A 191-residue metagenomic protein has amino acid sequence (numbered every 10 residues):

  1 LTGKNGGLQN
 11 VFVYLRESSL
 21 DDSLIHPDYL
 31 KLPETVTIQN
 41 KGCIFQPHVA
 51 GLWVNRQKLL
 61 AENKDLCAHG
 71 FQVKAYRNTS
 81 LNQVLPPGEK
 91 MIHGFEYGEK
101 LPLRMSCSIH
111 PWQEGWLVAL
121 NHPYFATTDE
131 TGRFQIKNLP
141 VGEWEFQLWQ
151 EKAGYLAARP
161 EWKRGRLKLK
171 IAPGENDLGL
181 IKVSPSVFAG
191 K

Functional and structural regions predicted by a protein language model:
L1-K191: Extracytoplasmic copper-binding redox domains, predominantly the cupredoxin/blue-copper superfamily
